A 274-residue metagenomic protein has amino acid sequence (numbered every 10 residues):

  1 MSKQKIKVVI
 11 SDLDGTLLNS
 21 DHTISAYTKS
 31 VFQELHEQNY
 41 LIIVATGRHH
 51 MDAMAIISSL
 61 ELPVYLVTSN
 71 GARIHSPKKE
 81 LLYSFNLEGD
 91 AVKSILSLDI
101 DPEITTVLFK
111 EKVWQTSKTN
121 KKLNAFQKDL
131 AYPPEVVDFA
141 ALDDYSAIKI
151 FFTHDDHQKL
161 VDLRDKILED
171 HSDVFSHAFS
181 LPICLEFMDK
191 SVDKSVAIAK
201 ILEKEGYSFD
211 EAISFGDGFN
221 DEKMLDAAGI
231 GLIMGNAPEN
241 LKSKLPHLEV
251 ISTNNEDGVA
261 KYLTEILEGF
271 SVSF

Functional and structural regions predicted by a protein language model:
S2-V8, S25, E186-F274: Mg2+-dependent phosphoryl-transfer enzymes with acidic/Ser/Thr/Gly-rich catalytic loops
K3-I6, N39, P63, E103 (+2 more regions): A general structural motif
L13-D14: Residue immediately C-terminal to the conserved phosphorylatable aspartate in receiver
D21-L123, N236: Active-site phosphate-binding/coordination module
L35, T46, N70, I150 (+3 more regions): Residue-level signal for inorganic ion chemistry
L60-L62, N70, H171, A227-A228 (+1 more regions): Short, structured coil segments at secondary-structure junctions
L60-P63, Y83-N86, K122-Q127, K194-S195 (+2 more regions): Short, hinge-like loop/turn segments at secondary-structure boundaries
P102-F215, F219-K223, A227, N236: Conserved acidic, metal-coordinating active-site core of Asp-based, Mg2+-dependent phosphoryl-transfer enzymes
